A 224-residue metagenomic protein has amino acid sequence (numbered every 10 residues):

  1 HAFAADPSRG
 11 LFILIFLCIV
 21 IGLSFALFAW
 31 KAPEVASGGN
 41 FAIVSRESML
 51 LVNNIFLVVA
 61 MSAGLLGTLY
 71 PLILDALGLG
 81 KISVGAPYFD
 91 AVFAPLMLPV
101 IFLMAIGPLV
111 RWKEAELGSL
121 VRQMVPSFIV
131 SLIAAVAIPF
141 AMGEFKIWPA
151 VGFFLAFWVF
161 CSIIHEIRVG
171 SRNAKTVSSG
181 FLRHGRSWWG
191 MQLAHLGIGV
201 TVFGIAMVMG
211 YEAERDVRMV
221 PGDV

Functional and structural regions predicted by a protein language model:
H1-V224: Contiguous transmembrane helix-bundle modules in multi-pass membrane proteins
